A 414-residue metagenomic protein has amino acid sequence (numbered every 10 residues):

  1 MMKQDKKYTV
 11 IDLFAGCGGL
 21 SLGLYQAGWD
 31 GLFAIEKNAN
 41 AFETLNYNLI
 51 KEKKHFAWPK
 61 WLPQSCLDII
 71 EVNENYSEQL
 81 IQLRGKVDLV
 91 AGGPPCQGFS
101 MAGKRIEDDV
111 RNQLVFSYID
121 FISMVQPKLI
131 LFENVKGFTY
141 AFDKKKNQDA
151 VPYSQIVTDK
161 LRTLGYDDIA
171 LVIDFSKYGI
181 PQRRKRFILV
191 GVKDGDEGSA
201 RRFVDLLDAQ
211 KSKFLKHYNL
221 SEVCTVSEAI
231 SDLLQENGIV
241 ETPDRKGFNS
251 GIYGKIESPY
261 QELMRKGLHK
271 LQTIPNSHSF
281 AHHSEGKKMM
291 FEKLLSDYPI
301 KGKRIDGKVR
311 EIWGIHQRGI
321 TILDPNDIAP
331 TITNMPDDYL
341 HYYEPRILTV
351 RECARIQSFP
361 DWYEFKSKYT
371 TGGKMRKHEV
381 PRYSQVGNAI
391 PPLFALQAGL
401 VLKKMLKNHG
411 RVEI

Functional and structural regions predicted by a protein language model:
M2-L129, V135-Q155: Core alpha/beta nucleotide-donor-binding catalytic domains of modification enzymes
G18, A39, F116, V151-Q155 (+7 more regions): A structural signal for well-ordered alpha-helical segments within the folded catalytic domains of diverse enzymes
G18, A39, P95-Q97, K136-G137 (+4 more regions): Short, solvent-exposed loop/turn segments at secondary-structure junctions
W29, R183-R184, P325-I328: Short, well-ordered loop/turn elements at secondary-structure boundaries
L49, P94, T139-F142, L161-G165 (+5 more regions): A generic secondary-structure signal for well-formed alpha-helical elements
Y76-R84, F99-R310: Class I S-adenosyl-L-methionine
S250-I414: C-terminal target-recognition/interaction regions appended to catalytic cores
